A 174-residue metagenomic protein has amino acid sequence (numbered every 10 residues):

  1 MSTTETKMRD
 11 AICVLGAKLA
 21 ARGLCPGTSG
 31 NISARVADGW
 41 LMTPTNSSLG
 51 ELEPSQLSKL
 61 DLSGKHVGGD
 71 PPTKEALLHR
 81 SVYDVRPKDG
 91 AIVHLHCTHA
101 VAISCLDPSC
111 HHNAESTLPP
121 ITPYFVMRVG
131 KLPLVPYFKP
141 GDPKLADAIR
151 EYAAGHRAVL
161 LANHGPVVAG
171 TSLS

Functional and structural regions predicted by a protein language model:
M1-S174: Glycine-rich flexible loops
